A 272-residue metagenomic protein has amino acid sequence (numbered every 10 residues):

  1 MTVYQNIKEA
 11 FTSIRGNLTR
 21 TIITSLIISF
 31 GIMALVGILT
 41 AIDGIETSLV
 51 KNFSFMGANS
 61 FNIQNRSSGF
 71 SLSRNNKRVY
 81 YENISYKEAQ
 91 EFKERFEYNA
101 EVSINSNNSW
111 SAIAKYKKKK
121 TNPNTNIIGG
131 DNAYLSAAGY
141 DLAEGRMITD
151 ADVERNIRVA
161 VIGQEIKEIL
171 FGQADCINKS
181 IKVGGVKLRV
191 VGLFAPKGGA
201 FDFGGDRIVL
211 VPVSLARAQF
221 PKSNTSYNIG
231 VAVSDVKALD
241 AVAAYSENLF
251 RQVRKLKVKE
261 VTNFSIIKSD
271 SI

Functional and structural regions predicted by a protein language model:
M1-F30: N-terminal Sec/SRP start-transfer signal
M1-Q5, F250-I272: Membrane-helix entry/capping segments
F11, R15, D43-E46, V50 (+1 more regions): Alpha-helical membrane-interface segments at transmembrane helix boundaries
T19-T47: Short, strongly hydrophobic transmembrane alpha-helices
D43-N126, A133, I169, R217-A218 (+1 more regions): Hydrophobic, regular-secondary-structure patches
R74-Y80, K115-T121, L193-K197, K222 (+3 more regions): Structural beta->alpha junctions
I113, S180-K182, S265: Residue-level detector of beta-strand face positions
N126-I128, A133-A151, N156-K257: Mid-to-C-terminal secondary-structure elements that act as membrane-proximal/extracytoplasmic interface segments
